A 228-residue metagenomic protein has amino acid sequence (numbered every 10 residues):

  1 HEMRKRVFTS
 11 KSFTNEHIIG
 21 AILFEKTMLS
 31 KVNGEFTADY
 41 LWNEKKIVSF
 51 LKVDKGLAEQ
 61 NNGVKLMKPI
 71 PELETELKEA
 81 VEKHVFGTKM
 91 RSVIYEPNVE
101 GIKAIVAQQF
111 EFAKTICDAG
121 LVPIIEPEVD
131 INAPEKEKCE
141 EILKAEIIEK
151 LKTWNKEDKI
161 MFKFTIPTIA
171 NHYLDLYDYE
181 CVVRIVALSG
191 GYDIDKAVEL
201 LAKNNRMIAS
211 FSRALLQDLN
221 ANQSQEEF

Functional and structural regions predicted by a protein language model:
H1-F86, I94-E96, E146-E149, T153-M161 (+1 more regions): Alpha/beta catalytic barrel-like cores
Q60-K65, T88-K103, D130-K136: Surface-exposed cleft-lining segments at the edges of enzyme active sites
P69, N98-I105, K136-L143, F228: Residue-level preference for long, well-ordered alpha-helices that form the structural scaffold of enzyme catalytic
T75, E79, A104-D118, E141-K150 (+1 more regions): Alpha-helical scaffolding segments of alpha/beta enzyme cores, especially the outer helices of TIM-barrel or partial
H84-S92, L121-E128: Glycine-rich, often proline-containing surface loops adjacent to acidic residues and nearby aromatics that form
C117-T168: Aromatic-anchored, glycine/proline-accented short structural segments that stabilize local strand-turns or short
